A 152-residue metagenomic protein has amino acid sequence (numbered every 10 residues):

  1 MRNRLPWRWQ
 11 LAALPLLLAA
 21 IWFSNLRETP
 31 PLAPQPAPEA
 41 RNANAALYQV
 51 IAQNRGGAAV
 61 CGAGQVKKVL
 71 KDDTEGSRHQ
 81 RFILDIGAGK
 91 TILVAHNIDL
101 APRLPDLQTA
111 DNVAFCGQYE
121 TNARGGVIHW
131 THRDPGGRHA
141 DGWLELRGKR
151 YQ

Functional and structural regions predicted by a protein language model:
R4-Q152: OB-fold and OB-like single-stranded nucleic-acid-recognition modules and their adjacent interaction interfaces
